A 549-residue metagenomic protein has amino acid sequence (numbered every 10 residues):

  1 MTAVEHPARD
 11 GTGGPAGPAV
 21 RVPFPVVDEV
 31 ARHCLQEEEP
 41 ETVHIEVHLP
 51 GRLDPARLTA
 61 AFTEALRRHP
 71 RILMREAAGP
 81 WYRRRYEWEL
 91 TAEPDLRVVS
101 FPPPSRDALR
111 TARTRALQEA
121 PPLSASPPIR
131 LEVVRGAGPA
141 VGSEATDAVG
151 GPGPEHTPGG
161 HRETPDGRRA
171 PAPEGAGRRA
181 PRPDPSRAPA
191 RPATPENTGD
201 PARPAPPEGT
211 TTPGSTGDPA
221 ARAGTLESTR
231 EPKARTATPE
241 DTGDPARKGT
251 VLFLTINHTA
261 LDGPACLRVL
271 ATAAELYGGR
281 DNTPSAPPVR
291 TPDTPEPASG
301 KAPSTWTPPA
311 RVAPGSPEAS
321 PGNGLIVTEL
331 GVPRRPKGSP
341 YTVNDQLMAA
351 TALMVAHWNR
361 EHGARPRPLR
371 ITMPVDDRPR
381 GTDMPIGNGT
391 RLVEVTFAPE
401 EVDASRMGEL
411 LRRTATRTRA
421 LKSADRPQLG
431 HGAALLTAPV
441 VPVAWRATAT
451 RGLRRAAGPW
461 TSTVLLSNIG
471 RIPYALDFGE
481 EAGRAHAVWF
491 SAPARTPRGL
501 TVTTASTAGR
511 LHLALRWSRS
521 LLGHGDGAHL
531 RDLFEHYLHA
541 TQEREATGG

Functional and structural regions predicted by a protein language model:
M1-G167, R179, T229-P232, P239-T294 (+3 more regions): Non-catalytic N-terminal regions of enzymes
T63, P80, A170, G175-R179 (+7 more regions): Non-catalytic regulatory/linker segments of enzymes
G153, E174, D184-R187, R191 (+6 more regions): Intrinsically disordered, low-complexity segments used as extracellular stalks/linkers and nuclear/regulatory IDRs
V289-Y341, A356, D377: Flexible, P/S/T/G-rich "lid" or insertion loops adjacent to the active sites of thioester-utilizing
E329-A404, G408, T414: Long, internal scaffold/assembly segments composed of regular secondary structure
V375, N468, L515-R519: Active-site proximal loops enriched in glycine and acidic residues that flank catalytic Cys/His/Asp and coordinate
I386-I472: Helical lid/core segments from catalytic subdomains that handle acyl or acyl-like groups
